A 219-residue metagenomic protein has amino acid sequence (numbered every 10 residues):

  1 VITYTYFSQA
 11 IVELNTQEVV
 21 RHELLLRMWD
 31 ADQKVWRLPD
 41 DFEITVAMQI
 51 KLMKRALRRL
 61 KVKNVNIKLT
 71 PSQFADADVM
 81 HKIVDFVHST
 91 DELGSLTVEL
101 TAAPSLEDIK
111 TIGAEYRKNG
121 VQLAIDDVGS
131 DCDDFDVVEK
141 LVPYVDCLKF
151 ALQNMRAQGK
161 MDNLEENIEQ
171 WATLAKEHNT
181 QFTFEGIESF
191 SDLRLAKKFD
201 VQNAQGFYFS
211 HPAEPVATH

Functional and structural regions predicted by a protein language model:
V1-T90: Bacterial c-di-GMP phosphodiesterase EAL domain
V1-V19, L26-Q33, L100-S105, V128-D131 (+2 more regions): EAL-family c-di-GMP phosphodiesterase catalytic domain
M53, L57, F74-H88, E107-A114 (+3 more regions): Distinct, well-ordered alpha-helical segments
R58-V65, E92, K118-V121, P143-Y144 (+2 more regions): Short glycine/proline-enriched coil/turn segments at helix->beta-strand junctions
I67, T97-L100: Extended hydrophobic secondary-structure segments that form protein cores and membrane-embedded regions
E92-L93, E169: Generic alpha-helical hydrophobic packing signal
L93-L96, I112-D127, L174-F184: Short beta-strand/loop segments at the ligand-binding rim of alpha/beta enzyme cores
